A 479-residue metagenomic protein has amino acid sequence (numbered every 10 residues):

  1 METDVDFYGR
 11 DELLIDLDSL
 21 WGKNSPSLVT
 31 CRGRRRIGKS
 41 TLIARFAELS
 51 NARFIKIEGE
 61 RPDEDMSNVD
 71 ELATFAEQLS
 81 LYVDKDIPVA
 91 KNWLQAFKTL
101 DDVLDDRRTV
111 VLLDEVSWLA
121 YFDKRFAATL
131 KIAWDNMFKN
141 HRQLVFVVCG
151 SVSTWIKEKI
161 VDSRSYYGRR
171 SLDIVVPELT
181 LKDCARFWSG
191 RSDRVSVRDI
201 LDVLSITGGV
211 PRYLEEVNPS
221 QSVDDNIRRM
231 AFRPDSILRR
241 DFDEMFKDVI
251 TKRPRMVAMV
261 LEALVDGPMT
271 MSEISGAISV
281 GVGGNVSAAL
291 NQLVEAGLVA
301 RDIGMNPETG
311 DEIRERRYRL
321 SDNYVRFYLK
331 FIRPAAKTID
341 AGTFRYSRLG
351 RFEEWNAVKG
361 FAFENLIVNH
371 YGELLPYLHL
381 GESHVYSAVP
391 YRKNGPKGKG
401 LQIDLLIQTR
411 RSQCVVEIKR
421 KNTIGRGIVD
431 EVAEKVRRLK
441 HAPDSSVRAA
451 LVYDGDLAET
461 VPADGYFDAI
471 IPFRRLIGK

Functional and structural regions predicted by a protein language model:
M1-R348: Phosphate-binding site recognition
E312, R316-K479: A cross-kingdom feature that marks ATP-driven nucleic-acid transaction machinery
